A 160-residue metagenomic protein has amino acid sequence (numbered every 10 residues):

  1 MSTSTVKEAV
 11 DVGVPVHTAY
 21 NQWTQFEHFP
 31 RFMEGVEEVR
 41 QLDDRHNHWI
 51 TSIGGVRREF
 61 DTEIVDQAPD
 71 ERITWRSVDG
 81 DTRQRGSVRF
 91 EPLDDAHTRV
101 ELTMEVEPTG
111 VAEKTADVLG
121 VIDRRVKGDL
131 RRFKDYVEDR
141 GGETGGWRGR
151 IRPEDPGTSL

Functional and structural regions predicted by a protein language model:
M1-H46, R132, Y136-E138, R152-L160: Hydrophobic ligand-binding cavity/cleft-lining segments
T3-A9, H46, E59, R72 (+2 more regions): Intrinsic-disorder/low-complexity, polar/charged segments enriched in Ser/Thr/Lys/Arg/Asp/Glu/Gln
A9-G13, R40, I50, E63 (+2 more regions): Generic structural detector for well-ordered beta-strands
M33, D61, R85-S87: Conserved beta-strand residues within beta-sheet cores
Q41-H48, Q67-W75: Short, hydrophobic/aromatic-rich segments at coil-to-beta transitions
G54-D61, P108-A112: Short, cysteine-centered beta-strand-loop-beta hairpins and adjacent loop/turn segments enriched in charged/polar
V65, R76-D135, T144-G146, E154-L160: Beta-strand/loop substructures that line and gate deep hydrophobic ligand-binding cavities in soluble
